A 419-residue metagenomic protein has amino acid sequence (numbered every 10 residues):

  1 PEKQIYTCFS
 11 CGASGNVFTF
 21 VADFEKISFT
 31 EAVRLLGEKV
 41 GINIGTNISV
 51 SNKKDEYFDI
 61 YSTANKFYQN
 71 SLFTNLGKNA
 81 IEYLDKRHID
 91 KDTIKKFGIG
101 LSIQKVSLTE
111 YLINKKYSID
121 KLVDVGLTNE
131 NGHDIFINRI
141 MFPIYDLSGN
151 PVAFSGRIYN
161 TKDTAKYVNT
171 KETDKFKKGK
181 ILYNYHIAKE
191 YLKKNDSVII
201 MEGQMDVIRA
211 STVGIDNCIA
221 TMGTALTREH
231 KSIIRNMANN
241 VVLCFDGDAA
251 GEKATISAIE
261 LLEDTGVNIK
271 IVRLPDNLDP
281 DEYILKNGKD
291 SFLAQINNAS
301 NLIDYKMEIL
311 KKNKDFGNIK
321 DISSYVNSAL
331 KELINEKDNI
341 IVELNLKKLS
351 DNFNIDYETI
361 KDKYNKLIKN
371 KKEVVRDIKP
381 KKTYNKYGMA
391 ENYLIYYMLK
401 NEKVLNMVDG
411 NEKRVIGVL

Functional and structural regions predicted by a protein language model:
P1-D120, D124: Non-catalytic accessory segments of DNA primases and related replication-initiation nucleases
D23-A32, G37, R139-I158, D281-K286 (+1 more regions): Structured, non-catalytic alpha/beta "coupling" segments that mediate domain-domain communication and provide generic
L101, V342, K347-V375: Terminal amphipathic helices with adjacent charged low-complexity linkers/tails
I103-M237, V241, A254-T255: Phosphate-handling DNA/RNA-contact segment within nucleic-acid enzymes
M205, L226, F245-T255, R273 (+1 more regions): Acidic, metal-coordinating catalytic cores used for nucleic-acid/nucleotide bond scission and strand-transfer chemistry
V267-I355: C-terminal or mid-to-C-terminal helical accessory/interaction module adjacent to the motor/catalytic core
K366-L419: Non-catalytic protein-protein interaction segments used by genome-maintenance enzymes to assemble and couple activities
